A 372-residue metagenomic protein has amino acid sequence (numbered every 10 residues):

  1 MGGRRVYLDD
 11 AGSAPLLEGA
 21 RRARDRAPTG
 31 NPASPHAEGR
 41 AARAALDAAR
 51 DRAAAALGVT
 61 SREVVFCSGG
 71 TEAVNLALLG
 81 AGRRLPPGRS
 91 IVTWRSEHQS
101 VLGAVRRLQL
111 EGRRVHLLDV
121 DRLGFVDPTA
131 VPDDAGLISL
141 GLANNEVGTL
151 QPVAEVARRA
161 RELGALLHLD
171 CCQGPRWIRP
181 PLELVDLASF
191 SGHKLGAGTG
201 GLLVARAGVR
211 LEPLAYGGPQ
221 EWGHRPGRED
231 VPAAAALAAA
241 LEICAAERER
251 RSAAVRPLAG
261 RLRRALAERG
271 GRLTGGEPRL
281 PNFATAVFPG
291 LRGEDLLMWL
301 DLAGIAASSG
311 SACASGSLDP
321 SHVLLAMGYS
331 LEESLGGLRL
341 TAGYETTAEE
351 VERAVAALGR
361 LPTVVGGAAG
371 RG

Functional and structural regions predicted by a protein language model:
M1-G372: Pyridoxal 5′-phosphate
